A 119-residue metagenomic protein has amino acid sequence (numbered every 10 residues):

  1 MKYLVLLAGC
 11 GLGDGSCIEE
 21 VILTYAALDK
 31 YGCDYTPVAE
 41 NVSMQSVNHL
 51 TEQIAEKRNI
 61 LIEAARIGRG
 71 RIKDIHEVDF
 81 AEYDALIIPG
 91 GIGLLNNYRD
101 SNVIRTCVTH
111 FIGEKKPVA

Functional and structural regions predicted by a protein language model:
M1-G113: Extended, subdomain-level signal for the structured scaffold at the beginning of enzyme domains
E114-A119: Short, glycine-/small-residue-rich phosphate/pyrophosphate-handling segment
